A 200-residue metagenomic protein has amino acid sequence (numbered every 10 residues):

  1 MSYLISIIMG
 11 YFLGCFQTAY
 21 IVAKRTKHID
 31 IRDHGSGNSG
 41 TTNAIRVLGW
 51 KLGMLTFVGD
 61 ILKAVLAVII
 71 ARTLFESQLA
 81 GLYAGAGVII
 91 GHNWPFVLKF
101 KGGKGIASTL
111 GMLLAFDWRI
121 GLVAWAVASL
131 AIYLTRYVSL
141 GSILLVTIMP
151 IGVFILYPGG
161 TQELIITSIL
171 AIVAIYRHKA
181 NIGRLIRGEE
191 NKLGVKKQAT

Functional and structural regions predicted by a protein language model:
M1-T26: N-terminal signal-anchor transmembrane alpha helix
S2, S6-I7, L52-V58, L62-F96 (+3 more regions): Nucleotide and nucleotide-moiety/phosphate-recognizing core
G10-C15, R72, V88-H92, A128-I132 (+2 more regions): Alpha-helical transmembrane segments of multi-pass membrane proteins
A19-V22, G91-K101, A128-T135, K179-G183: C-terminal ends of transmembrane helices
I21-K51, G183-T200: Cytosolic, membrane-interface loops and tails of multi-pass inner-membrane proteins
I29-G40, L98-L110, Y137-L145: Short, non-helical or kinked segments that cap or interrupt transmembrane helices
I45-L48, A71-L74, G91, I106-T135 (+1 more regions): Interfacial segments of multi-pass membrane proteins
V138-L145, G159-L170: Loop-to-transmembrane alpha-helix initiation sites
